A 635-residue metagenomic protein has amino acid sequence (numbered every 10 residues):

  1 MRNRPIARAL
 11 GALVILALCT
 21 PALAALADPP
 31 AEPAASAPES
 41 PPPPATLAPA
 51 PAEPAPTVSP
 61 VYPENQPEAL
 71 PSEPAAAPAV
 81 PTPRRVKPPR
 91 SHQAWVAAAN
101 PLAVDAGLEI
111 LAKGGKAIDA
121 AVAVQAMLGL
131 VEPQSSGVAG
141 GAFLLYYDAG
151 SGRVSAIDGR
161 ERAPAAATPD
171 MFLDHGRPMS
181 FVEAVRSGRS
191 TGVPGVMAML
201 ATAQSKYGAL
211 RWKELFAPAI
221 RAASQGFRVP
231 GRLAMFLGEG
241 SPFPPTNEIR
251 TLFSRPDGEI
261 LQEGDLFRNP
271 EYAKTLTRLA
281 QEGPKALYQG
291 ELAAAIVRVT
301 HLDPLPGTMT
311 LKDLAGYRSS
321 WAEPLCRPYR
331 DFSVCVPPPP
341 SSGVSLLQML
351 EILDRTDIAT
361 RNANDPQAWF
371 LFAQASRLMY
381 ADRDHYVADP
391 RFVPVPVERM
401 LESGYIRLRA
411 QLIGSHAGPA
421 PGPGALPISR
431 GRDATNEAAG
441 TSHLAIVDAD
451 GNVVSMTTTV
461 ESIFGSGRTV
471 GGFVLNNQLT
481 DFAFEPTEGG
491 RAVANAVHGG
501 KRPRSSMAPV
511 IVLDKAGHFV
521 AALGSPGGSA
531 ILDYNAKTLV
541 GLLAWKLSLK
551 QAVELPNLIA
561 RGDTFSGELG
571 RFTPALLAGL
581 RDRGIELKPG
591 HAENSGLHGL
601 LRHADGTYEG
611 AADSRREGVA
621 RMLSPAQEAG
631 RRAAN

Functional and structural regions predicted by a protein language model:
L10-P21: Bacterial N-terminal signal peptides
A24-T82, A633-N635: Compositionally biased, proline/threonine/alanine/serine-rich low-complexity intrinsically disordered stretches
P56-D105, E109, A117-I118, V122-G283 (+5 more regions): Noncatalytic scaffold domains of N-terminal-nucleophile
L130-G137, G141-A156, L173, G307-T310 (+3 more regions): Active-site rim segments in enzyme catalytic domains, especially the processed small/beta chain of N-terminal
S136, G141-D148, S442-I446, P509-I511 (+2 more regions): Short beta-strand scaffold segments in enzyme catalytic cores
W321, A438-T441, S505-M507: Short, small/polar residue-rich loop motifs at catalytic or cofactor-binding pockets
R355-T459, R468, G590-H591: Internal maturation/activation junctions in enzymes
G500-R502, N535, A544-A592: Extended C-terminal subregions enriched in glycine
